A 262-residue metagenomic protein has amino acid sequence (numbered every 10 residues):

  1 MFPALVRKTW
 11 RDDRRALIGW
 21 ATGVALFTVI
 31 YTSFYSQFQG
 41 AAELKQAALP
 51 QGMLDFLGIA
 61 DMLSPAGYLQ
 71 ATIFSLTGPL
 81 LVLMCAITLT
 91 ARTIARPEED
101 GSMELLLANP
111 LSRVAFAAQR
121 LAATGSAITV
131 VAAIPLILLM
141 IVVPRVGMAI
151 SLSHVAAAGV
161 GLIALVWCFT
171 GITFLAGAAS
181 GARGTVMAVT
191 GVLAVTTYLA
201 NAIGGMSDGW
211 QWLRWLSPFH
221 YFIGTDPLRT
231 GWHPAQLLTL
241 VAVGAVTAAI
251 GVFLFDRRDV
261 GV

Functional and structural regions predicted by a protein language model:
M1-A25: Aromatic- and glycine-rich beta-strand/loop motifs that create alpha-glucan
D12-D13, A25, I30-Y68, V189-V262: Terminal transmembrane helical anchor/hairpin motif
R15, G161-T196, I203: A structural motif at transmembrane helix-loop-helix junctions in multipass membrane proteins
A25, V29, A118-G177: Secretory targeting signals
L69-R96, G191: Long, hydrophobic alpha-helical segments
A86-T90, L138, G171-I172, P218 (+1 more regions): Hydrophobic/aromatic residues in alpha-helical transmembrane segments
I87-L107, L121: Transmembrane helix boundary and interhelical loop/hinge segments in multi-pass membrane proteins
